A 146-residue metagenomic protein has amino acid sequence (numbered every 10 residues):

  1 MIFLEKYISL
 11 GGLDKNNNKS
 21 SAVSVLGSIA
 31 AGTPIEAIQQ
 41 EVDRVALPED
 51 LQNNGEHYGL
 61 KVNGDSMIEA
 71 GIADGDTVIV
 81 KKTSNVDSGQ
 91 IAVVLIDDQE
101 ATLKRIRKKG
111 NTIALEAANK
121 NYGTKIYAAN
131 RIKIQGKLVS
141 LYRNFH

Functional and structural regions predicted by a protein language model:
M1-I68, A101, K109-T112, Q135 (+1 more regions): Short, positionally conserved secondary-structure boundary motifs
E69-A73: A short glycine-leucine-enriched loop at secondary-structure breakpoints that most characteristically corresponds
G75-D76, Q90: Structural motif
I79-V80, V93: Hydrophobic beta-strand signal
S88-T102, R107-T112: Short, compositionally biased
L115-A117: Short hydrophobic/aromatic-rich beta-strand segments that constitute the beta-sheet cores of beta-sandwich/beta-barrel
N119-K125: Flexible, small-/acidic-enriched active-site or ligand-binding loops
